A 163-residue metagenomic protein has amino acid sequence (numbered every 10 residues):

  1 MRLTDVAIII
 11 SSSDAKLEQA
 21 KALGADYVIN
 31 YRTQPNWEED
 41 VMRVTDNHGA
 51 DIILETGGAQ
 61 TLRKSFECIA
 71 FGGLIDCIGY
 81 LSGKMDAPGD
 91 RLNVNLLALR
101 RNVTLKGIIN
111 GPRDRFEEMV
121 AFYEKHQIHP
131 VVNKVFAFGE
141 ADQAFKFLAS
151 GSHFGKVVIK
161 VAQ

Functional and structural regions predicted by a protein language model:
M1, A20, V41, D51 (+6 more regions): Residue-level signal for nonpolar/aromatic packing positions in well-ordered secondary structure
R2-K64: Adenosine-nucleotide cofactor-binding segment
D14, T56-V131, K160-Q163: Glycine-rich phosphate-binding loop and adjacent beta-alpha segment of Rossmann(oid) nucleotide-cofactor-binding
A15-A22, E39-R43, E67, E117-K125 (+2 more regions): Replace "anionic and nucleotidyl ligands
T33, K84, V132, G139-D142: Solvent-exposed, flexible loop/coil residues
N47, G73, Q127-K134, D142-Q163: C-terminal capping/lid region of NAD(P)-dependent oxidoreductase domains
